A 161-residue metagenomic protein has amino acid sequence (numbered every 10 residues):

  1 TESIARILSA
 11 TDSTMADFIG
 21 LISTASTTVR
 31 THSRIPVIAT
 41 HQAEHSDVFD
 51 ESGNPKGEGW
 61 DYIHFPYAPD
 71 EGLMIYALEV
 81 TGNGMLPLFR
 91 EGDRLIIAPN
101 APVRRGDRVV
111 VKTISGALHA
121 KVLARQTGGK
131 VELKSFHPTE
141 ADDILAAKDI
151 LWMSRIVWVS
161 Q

Functional and structural regions predicted by a protein language model:
T1-S9: Short, basic-rich loop-to-helix N-cap that marks the start of a DNA-contacting helix
S9, D17-E91, R125, W158-S160: Short, positionally conserved secondary-structure boundary motifs
A68-Q161: Acidic/glycine-rich C-terminal interaction modules and beta/coil loop segments that lie outside canonical DNA-binding
